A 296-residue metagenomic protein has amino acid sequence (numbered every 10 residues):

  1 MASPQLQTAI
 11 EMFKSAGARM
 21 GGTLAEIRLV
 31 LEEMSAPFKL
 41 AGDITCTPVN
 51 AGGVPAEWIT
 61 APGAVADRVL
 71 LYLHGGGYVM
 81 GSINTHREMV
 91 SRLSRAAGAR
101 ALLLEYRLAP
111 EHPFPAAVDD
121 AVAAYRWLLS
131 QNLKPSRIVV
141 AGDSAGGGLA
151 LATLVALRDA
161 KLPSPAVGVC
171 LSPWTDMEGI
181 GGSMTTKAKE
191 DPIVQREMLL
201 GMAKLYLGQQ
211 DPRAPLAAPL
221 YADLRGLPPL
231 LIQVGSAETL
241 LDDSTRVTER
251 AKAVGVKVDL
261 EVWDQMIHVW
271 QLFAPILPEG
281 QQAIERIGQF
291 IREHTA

Functional and structural regions predicted by a protein language model:
M1-A64, T295-A296: A glycine/proline-hinged amphipathic helix-loop "lid/cap" segment that gates access to hydrophobic ligand pockets
A56, L71, L93, F114-M177 (+4 more regions): Short strand-loop-helix active-site module centered on a catalytic nucleophile
D67-G76: Short beta-strand element of the alpha/beta-hydrolase
S82-I83, M89, L102-R137, A274-G280: Catalytic nucleophile-loop/oxyanion-hole region of alpha/beta-hydrolase and closely related hydrolase-like folds
Y106-L108, P173, W263-Q265: Active-site loop/turn elements of alpha/beta-hydrolase fold enzymes, especially the short glycine-/histidine-rich
V155-Q210, G226: Hydrolase active-site cap/lid region
Q210-I267: Serine-hydrolase catalytic core
I276-A296: Catalytic active-site module of serine/aspartate enzymes centered on a nucleophile-bearing elbow/loop
